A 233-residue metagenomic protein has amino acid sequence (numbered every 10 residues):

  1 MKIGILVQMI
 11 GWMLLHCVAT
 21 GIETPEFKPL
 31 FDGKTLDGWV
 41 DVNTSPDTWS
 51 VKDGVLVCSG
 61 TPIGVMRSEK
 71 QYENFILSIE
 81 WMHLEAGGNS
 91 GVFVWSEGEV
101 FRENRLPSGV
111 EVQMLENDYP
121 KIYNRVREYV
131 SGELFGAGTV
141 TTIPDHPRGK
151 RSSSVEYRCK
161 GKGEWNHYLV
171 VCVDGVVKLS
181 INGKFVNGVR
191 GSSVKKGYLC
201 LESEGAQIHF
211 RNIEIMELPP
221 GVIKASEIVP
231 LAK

Functional and structural regions predicted by a protein language model:
M1-I5: Positively charged n-region of N-terminal signal peptides that target proteins for export
V7-H16: Bacterial N-terminal signal peptides
G21-K233: Carbohydrate-interacting regions of secretory-pathway proteins
